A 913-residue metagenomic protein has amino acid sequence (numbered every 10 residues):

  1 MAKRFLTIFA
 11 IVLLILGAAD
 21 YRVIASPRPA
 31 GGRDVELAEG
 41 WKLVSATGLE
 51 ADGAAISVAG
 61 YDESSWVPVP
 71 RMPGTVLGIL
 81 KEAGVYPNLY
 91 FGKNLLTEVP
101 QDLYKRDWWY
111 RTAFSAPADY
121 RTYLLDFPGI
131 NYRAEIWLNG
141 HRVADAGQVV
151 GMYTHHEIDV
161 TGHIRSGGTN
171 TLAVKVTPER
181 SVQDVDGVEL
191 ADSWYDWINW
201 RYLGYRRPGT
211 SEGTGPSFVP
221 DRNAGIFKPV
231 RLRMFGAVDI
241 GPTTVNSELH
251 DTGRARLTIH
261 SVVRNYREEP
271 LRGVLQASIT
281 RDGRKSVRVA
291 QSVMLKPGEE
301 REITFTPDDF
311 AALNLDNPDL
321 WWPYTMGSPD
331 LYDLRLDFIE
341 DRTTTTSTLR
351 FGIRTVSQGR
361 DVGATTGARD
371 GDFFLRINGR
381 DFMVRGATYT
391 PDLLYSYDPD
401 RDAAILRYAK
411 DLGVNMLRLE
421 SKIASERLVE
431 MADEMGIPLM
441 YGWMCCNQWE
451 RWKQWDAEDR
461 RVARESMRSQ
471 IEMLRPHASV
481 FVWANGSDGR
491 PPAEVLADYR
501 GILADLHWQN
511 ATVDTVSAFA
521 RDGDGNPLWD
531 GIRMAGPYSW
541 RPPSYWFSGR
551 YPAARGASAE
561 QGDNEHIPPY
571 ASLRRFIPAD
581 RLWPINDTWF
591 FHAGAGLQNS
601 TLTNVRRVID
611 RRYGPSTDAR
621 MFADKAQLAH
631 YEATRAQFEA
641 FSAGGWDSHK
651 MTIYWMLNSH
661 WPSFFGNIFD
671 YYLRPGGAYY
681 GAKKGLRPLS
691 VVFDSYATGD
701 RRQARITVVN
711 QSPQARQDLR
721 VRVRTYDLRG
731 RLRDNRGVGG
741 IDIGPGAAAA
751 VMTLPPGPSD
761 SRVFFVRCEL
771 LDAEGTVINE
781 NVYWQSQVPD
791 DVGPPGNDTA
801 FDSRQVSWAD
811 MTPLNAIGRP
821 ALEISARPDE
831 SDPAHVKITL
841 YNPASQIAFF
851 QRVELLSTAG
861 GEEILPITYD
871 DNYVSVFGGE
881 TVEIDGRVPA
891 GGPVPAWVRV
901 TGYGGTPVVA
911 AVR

Functional and structural regions predicted by a protein language model:
Y21-D126, R206-K228, R233-V238, D361 (+6 more regions): Extended carbohydrate-recognition surfaces in non-catalytic/accessory domains of CAZymes and lectin-like proteins
G32-V35, S193-T210, A237-T243, R354-F373 (+1 more regions): Low-complexity, Pro/Ser/Thr- and charge-rich linker/hinge segments at domain boundaries
K42-T47, P100-I240, Y266, P438-M440: Accessory beta-strand-rich segments of carbohydrate-active enzymes
P73-S115, Y120-F127, N131-N139, V143-Y153 (+6 more regions): Active-site-adjacent substrate/metal-binding segments within catalytic domains of carbohydrate-active enzymes
G162-T169, H260-T366: Extended acidic/polar, glycine-enriched regions that form or flank non-catalytic beta-rich accessory modules
T177-D184, I339-T344, L770-N779, G905-V908: Short acidic/polar inter-strand loop motif in beta-rich domains
S261-Y266, N586-N872, V876-G886, G892-W897: Carbohydrate-binding surfaces of carbohydrate-active enzymes
M416-S600, R612, K625, A629 (+5 more regions): Substrate-binding/catalytic cleft of secreted carbohydrate-active enzymes, primarily glycoside hydrolases
